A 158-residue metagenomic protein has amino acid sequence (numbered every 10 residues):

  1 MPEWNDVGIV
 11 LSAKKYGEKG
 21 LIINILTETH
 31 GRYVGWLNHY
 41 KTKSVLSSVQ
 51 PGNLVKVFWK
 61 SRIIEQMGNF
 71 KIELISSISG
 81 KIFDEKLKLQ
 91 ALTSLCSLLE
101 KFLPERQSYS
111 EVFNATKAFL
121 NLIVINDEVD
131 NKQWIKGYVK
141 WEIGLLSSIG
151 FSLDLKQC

Functional and structural regions predicted by a protein language model:
M1-L21, L26-C158: Non-catalytic alpha-helical scaffolds and adjoining flexible linkers that form interface surfaces for assembly
